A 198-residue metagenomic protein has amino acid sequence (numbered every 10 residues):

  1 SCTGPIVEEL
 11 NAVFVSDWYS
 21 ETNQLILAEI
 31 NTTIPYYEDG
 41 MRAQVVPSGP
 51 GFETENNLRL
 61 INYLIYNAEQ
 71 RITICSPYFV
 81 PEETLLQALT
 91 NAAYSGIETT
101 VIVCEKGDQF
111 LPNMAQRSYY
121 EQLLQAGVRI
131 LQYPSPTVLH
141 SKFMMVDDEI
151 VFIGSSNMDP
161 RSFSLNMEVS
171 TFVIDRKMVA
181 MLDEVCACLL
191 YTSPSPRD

Functional and structural regions predicted by a protein language model:
S1-E29, I61, I72, Y133-C186: HKD (HxKxxxxD) catalytic microenvironment of the phospholipase D
L25-D39: Long, charged amphipathic helices and adjacent flexible linkers at domain junctions
Y36-Y63, N67: Pre-Walker A segment
V46, R129-L131: General small-molecule cofactor/ligand-binding pocket signal
G49-R59, V80-T84, L111-P112, P134-P136: A general structural motif
I61-R129: Primarily the HKD phosphodiesterase
Y191-D198: Conserved small/polar residues in nucleotide/adenosyl-binding loops
